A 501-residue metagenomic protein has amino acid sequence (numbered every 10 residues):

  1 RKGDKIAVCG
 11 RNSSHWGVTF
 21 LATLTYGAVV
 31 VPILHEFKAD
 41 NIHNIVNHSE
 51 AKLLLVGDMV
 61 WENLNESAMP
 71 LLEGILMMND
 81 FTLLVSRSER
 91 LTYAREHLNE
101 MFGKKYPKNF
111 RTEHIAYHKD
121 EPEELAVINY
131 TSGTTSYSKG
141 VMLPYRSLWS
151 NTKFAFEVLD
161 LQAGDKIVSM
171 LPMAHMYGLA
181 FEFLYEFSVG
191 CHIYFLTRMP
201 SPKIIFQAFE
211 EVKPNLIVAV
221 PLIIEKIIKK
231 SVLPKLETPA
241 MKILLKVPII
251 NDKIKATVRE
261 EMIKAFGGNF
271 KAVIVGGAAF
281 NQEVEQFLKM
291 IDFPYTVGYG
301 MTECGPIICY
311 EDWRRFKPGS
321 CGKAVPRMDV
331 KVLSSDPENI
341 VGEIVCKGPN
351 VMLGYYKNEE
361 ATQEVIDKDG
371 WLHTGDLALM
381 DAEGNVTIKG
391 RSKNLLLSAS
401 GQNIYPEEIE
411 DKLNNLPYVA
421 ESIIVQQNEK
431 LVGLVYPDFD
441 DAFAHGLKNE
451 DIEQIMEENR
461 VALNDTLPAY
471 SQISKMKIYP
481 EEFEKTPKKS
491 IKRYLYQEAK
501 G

Functional and structural regions predicted by a protein language model:
R1-F37, M170: Conserved AMP-binding/adenylate-forming
T25-F102, E429: Structural core segment of the AMP-binding/adenylate-forming
F37, L54, G348, L353-G354 (+1 more regions): AMP-binding/adenylate-forming catalytic core of the ANL superfamily
R95-Y130, Y137, D160-K166: Conserved pre-ATP/AMP-binding loop-to-beta segment of ANL
A126-S150: Conserved AMP-binding A3 loop
W149-K166, M173-E260, N269, P294: Conserved AMP-binding/adenylation subdomain of ANL enzymes
A324, K331, E338-S398: Conserved ATP-binding/catalytic segment of the ANL
E421, Q426-V432, R460-G501: Conserved C-terminal "lid"/linker of ANL adenylate-forming enzymes
